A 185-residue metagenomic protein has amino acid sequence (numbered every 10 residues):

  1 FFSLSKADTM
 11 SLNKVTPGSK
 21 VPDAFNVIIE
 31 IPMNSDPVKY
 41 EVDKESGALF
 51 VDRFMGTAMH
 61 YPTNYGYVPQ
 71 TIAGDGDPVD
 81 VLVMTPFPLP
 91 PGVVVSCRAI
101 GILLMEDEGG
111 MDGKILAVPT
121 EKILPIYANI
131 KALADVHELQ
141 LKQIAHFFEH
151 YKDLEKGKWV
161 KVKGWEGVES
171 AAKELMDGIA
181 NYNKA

Functional and structural regions predicted by a protein language model:
F1-T9: Short, Lys/Arg-enriched N-terminal segments with co-localized hydrophobic residues within the first ~10-30 amino acids
M10-A185: Hydrophobic N-terminal alpha-helices or hydrophobic patches in metabolic proteins across all domains of life
